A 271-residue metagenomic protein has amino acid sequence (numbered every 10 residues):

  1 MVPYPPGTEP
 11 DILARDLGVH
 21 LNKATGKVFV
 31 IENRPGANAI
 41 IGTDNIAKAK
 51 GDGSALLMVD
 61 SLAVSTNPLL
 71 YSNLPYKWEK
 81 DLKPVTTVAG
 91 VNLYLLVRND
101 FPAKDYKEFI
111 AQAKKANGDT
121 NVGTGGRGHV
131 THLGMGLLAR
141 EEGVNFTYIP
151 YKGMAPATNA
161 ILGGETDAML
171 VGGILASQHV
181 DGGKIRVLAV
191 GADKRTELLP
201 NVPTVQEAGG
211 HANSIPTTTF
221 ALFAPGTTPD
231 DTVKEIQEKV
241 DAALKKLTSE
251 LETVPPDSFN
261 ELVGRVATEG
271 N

Functional and structural regions predicted by a protein language model:
M1-A14, G36-N38, G123-V130: Extracytoplasmic "Venus flytrap"
M1-P5, F29-V30, A55-M58, K83 (+1 more regions): Short, well-ordered beta-strand elements
G7, I46-A47, M135, I161-L162 (+1 more regions): Hydrophobic residues within well-ordered alpha-helices
G7-G26, H132-R140, H179, D241: Short, polar/charged alpha-helical segment
L21, K48-S54, L69-P156, A168 (+2 more regions): Hinge/capping helix and adjacent helix->loop/strand transition within the periplasmic-binding protein
R34-G42, V91, G126-R127, I149-N159 (+2 more regions): Short helix-initiation/N-cap motifs at beta->coil->alpha
L62-N73, L137-E141, A168-V202: A ligand-binding cleft/hinge motif common to bilobed small-molecule-binding domains
K104, A176-E250, V254-D257, R265-N271: C-terminal lobe and pocket-closing loops of periplasmic/extracytoplasmic Venus-flytrap solute-binding proteins
